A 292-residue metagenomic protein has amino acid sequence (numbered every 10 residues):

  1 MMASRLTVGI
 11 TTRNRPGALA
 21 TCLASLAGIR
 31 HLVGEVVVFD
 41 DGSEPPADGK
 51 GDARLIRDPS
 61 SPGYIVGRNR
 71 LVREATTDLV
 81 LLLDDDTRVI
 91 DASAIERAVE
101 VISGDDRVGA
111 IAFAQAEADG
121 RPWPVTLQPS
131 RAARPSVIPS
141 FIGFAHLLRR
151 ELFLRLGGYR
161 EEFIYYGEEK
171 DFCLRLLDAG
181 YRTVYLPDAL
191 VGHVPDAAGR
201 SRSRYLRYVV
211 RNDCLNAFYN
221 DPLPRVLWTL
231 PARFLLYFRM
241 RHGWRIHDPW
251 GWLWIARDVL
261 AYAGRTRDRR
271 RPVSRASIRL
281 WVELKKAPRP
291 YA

Functional and structural regions predicted by a protein language model:
M1-S25: N-proximal low-complexity "stem/linker" segments adjacent to membrane-targeting elements
A24-V33: Short, acidic, metal-binding catalytic loop of nucleotide-sugar glycosyltransferases
S25, V38-D48, R88: A conserved acidic beta->alpha catalytic loop
D58-A75: Glycine-rich, basic loop-to-helix element that forms the pyrophosphate-binding segment of sugar-nucleotide handling
V80: Short aromatic/hydrophobic "clamp" motif used to bind/position activated sugar donors
R88-W123: Conserved donor NDP-sugar-binding/catalytic core segment of glycosyltransferases
A145-L148, L152-G157, E162-L190: A short, conserved alpha-helix in the catalytic core of glycosyltransferases
R225-A292: Non-catalytic, C-terminal membrane-associated alpha-helical segments of glycosyltransferases
